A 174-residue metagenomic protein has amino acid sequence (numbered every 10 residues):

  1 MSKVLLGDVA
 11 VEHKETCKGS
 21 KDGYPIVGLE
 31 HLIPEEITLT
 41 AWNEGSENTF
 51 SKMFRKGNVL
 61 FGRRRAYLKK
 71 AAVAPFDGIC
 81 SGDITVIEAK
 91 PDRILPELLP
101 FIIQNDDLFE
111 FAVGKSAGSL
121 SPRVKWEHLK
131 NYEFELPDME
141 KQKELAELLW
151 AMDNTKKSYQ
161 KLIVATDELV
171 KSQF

Functional and structural regions predicted by a protein language model:
M1-C17, N131-E147, N154-K157, L162-Q173: Non-catalytic DNA-recognition/assembly elements of restriction-modification systems
G7-C17, D22-K56: Sequence-specific dsDNA recognition surfaces
I26, F61, R123: Short aromatic/basic micro-patch
F50-S51, V59-Q104: A short beta-sheet element
R64, G78-T85, A117-E140: A short glycine-rich beta-alpha junction/loop motif
